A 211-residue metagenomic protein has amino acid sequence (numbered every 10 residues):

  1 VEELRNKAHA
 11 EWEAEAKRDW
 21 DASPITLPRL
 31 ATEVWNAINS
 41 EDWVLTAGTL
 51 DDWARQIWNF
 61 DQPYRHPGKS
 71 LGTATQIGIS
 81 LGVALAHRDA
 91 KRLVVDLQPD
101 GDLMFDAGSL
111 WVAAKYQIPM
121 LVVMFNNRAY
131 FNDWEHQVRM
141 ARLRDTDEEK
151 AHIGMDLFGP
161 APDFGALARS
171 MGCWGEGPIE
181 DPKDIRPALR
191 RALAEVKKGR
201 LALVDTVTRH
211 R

Functional and structural regions predicted by a protein language model:
E3-S80, A86-H87: Active-site diphosphate/adenylate-binding microenvironment
W53-H210: Thiamine diphosphate
